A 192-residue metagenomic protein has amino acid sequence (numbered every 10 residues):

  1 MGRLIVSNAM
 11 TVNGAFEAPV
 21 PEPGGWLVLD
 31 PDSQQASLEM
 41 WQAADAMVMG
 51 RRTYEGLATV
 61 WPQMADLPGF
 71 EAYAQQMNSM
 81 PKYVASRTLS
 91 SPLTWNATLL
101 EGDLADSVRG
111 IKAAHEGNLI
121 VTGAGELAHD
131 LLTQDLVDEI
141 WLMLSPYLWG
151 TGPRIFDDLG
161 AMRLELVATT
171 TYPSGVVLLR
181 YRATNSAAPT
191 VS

Functional and structural regions predicted by a protein language model:
M1-S192: Enzymes that bind and transform nitrogen-containing heteroaromatic metabolites
